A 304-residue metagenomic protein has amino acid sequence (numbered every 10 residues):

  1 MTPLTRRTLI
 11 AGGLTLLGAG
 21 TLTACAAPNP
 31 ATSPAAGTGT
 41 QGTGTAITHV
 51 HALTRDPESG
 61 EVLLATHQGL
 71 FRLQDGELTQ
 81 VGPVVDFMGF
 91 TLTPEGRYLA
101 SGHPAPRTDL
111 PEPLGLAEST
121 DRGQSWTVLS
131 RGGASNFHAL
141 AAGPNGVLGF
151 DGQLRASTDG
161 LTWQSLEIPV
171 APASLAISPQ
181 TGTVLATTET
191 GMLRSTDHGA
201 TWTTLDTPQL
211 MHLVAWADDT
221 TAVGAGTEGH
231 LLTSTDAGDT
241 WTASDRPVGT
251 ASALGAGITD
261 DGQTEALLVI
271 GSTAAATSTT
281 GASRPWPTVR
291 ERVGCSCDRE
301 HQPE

Functional and structural regions predicted by a protein language model:
M1-G20, A24: N-terminal secretory signal peptides and thylakoid transit peptides that target proteins across membranes
L22-P34: Bacterial lipoprotein signal-peptidase II cleavage site
G42-Q68: Beta-strand-rich domains and repeat architectures in extracellular enzymes and scaffolds, especially beta-propellers
L53, F90, L140, L175 (+2 more regions): Hydrophobic core register within WD40 beta-propeller blades
D56-E58, L92-E95, A142-P144, P179-T181 (+2 more regions): Residue-level detector of Asp-centered blade-edge/turn motifs that repeat once per structural unit in beta-propeller
G69-V81, F87, P113-L129, L154-S165 (+3 more regions): Asp-box/BNR beta-propeller loop motif
V84-M88, G132-N136, P169-S174, P208-H212 (+2 more regions): Short coil/turn segments at the loop-to-beta-strand junctions that recur within blades of beta-propeller repeat folds
R107-E112: Short, solvent-exposed loop/turn segments at conserved positions within beta-propeller repeat blades
